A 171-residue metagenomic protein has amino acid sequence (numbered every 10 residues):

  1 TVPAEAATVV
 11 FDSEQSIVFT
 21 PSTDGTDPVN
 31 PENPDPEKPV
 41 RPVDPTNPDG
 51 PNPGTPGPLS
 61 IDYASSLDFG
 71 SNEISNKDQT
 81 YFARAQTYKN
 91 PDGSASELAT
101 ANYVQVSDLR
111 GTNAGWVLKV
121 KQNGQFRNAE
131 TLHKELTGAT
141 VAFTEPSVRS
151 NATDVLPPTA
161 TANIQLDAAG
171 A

Functional and structural regions predicted by a protein language model:
P3-A171: Signature of Gram-negative chaperone-usher
